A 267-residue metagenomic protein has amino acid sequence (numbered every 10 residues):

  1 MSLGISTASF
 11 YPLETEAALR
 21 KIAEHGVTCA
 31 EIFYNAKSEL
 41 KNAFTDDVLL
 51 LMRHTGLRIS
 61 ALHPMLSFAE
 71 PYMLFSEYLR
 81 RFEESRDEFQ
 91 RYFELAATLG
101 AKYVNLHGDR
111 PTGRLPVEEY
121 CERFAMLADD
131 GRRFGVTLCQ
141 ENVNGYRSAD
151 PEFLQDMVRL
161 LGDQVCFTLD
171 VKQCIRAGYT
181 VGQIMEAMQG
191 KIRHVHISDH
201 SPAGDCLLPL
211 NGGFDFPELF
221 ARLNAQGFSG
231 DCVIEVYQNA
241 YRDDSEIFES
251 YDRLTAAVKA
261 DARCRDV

Functional and structural regions predicted by a protein language model:
M1-F93, A97, R132, D252-V267: N-terminal pre-domain/capping segments
G4-A8, E31-F33, S60-M65, N105-H107 (+4 more regions): A cross-family glycoside hydrolase active-site/sugar-binding cleft signature
A8-T15, F33-F44, P111-E118, G145-A149 (+3 more regions): Acidic-and-aromatic substrate-binding clefts and catalytic sites of carbohydrate-active enzymes
E16-A17, H54, P71-C166: Active-site acidic/histidine proton-transfer and metal-coordination neighborhood in alpha/beta enzyme cores
V27, A96, A101, I192 (+1 more regions): A structural motif
C29-A30, L62, M126-G213: Acidic/histidine-rich catalytic cores of soluble enzymes
N42-V48, F82, R86, V117-A125 (+4 more regions): Charged helix-capping and loop-helix junction motifs
D199-L207, D231-Y241: Active-site clefts of carbohydrate-active enzymes
